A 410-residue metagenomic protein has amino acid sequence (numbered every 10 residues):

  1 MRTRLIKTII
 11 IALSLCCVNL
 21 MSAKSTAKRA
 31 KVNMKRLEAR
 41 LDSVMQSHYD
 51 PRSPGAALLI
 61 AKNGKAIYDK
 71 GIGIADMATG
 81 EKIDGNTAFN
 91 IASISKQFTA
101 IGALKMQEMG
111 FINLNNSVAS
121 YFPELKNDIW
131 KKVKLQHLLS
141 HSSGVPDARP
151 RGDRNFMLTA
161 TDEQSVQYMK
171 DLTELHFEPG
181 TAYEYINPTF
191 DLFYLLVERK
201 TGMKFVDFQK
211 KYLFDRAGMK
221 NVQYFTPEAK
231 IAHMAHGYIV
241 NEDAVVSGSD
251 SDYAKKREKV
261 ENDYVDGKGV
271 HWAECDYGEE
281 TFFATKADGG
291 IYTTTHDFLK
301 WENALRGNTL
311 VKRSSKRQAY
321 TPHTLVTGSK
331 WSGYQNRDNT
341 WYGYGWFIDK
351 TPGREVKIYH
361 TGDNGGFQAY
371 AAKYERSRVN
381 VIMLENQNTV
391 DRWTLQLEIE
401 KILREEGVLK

Functional and structural regions predicted by a protein language model:
M1-R29: Bacterial Sec-dependent N-terminal signal peptides
V32-F89: Short, conserved catalytic-motif segment at the N-terminal edge
M45, G64, A88-N116, F190-E198 (+2 more regions): Active-site SXXK
G73-M77, F282, T309, N388-V390: A short acidic/small-residue loop/turn micro-motif
N113-D128, R216-A217: Short, glycine/proline-biased beta-turn/loop segments that scaffold the active-site neighborhood
K131-V356: Short, surface-exposed loop or secondary-structure junction motifs that flank catalytic or metal-binding residues
T324-W331, E355, N386-K410: Short, gly/Ser/Thr-rich active-site loops of penicillin-recognizing serine hydrolases
K357-T361, Q368-Q387: Short, well-ordered beta-strand elements
